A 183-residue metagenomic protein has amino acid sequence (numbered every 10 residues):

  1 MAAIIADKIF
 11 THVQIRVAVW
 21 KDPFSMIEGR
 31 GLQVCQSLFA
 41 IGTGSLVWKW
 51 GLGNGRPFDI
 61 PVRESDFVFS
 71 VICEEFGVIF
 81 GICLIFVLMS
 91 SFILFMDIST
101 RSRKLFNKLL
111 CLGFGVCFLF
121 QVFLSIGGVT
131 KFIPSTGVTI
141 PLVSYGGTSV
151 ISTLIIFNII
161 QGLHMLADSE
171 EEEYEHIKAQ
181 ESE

Functional and structural regions predicted by a protein language model:
M1-C83, R103-L110: Hydrophobic, glycine- and aromatic-enriched re-entrant/interface helices and adjoining loop segments
A3-D7, V87, V116-L124: Alpha-helical transmembrane segments of multi-pass membrane proteins
F10-Q14, M96-R103, T136, L163 (+1 more regions): Membrane-interfacial segments
D59, V71-E74, F114-F118, L142-G146: Transmembrane helix-bundle signature of multi-pass membrane transporters/permeases
V78, L94-N107, E173-E183: Membrane-proximal intracellular helices of multi-pass ion channels
L84-S91: Transmembrane alpha-helices of multi-pass, membrane-embedded glycan-processing enzymes that use lipid-linked
I98-G137, V143: Loop-to-helix entry and N-terminal half of a specific, functionally important transmembrane alpha helix in multi-pass
S125-E183: A juxtamembrane structural motif centered on a specific transmembrane helix
